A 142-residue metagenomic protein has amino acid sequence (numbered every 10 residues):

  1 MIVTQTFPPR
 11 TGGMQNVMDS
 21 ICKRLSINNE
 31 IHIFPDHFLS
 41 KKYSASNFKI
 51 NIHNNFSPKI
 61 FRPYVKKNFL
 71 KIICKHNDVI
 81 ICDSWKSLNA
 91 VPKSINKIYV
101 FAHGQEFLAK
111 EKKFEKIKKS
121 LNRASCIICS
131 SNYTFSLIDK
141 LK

Functional and structural regions predicted by a protein language model:
T4-T11, N16-F61, T134, D139: N-terminal strand-loop element at the rim of the active site of nucleotide-sugar-dependent glycosyltransferases
N28-N29, H76-N77, I95, A124: Short, well-ordered alpha-helix to beta-strand connector turns
E30-I31, I80, I98, I127: Hydrophobic/aromatic residues located in beta-strands of well-ordered beta-sheets within soluble catalytic
K66-H76: Short, well-structured alpha-helical segments in soluble
I73, K119-S120: Structural alpha-helical scaffold elements that stabilize or flank donor/cofactor-binding regions in carbohydrate
I81-S87: Short His-centered aromatic/hydrophobic patch
S87-N89, I98-K113, S125-C126: A short, histidine- and acid-enriched strand-loop-helix "catalytic/donor-clamping" loop that lines the nucleotide-sugar
S125-K142: A short, active-site helix/loop in glycosyltransferases that binds the activated sugar's phosphate group
